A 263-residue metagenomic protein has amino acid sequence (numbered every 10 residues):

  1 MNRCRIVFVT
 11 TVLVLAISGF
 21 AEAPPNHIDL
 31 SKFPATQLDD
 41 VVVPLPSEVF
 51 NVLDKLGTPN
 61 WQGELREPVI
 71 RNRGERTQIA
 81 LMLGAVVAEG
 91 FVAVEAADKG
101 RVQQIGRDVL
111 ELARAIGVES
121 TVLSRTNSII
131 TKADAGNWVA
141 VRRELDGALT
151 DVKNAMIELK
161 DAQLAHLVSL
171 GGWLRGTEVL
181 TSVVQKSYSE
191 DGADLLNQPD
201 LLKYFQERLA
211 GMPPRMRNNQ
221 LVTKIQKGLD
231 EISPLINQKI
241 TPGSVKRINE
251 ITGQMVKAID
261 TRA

Functional and structural regions predicted by a protein language model:
M1-F8: Bacterial N-terminal signal peptides that target proteins for export
V9-S18: Bacterial N-terminal signal peptides
A23-I129: N-terminal Sec/ER secretory leader and immediately downstream segment of secreted/extracellular precursors
R71, E75-M82, G90-A97, R101 (+7 more regions): Non-transmembrane, amphipathic alpha-helical segments
G90-A97, I116, S120, A155-L159 (+4 more regions): Secondary-structure edge/capping motif, primarily at the C-terminal ends of alpha-helices and the immediately following
Q103-R107, N127-S128, L167-L170, G192-P199 (+2 more regions): Short, charged, amphipathic alpha-helical segments
K132-R215: Extended amphipathic alpha-helical interaction segments
P214-A263: A cross-kingdom marker for long, charged
